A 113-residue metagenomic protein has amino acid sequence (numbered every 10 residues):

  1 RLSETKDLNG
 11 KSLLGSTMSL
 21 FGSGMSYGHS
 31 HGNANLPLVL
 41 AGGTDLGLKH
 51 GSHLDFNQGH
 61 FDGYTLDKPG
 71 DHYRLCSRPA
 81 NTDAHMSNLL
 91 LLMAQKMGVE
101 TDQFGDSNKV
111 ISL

Functional and structural regions predicted by a protein language model:
R1-L113: Feature marks hydrolase-like catalytic cores characterized by long aromatic- and Gly/Pro-rich stretches
